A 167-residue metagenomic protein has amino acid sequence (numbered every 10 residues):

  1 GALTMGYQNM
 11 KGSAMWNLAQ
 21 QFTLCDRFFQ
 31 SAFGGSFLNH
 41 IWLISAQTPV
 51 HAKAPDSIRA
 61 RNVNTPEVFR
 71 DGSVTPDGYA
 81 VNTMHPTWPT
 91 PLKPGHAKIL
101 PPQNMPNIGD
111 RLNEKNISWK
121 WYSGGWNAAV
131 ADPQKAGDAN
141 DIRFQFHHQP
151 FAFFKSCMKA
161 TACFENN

Functional and structural regions predicted by a protein language model:
G1-N167: N-terminal pro-sequences and low-complexity stem/linker regions of secreted or lumenal proteins
